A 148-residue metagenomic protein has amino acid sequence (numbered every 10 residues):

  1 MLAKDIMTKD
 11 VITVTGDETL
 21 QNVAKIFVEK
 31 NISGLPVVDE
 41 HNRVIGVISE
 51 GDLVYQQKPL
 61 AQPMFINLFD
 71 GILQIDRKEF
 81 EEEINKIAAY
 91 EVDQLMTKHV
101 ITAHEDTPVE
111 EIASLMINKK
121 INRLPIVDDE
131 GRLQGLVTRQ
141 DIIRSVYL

Functional and structural regions predicted by a protein language model:
M1-I26, I32, V37-E40, V44-I45 (+3 more regions): Bateman/CBS regulatory modules and CBS-like beta-alpha motifs in cytosolic regions of diverse proteins
D5, D52, D141: Ca2+-coordinating acidic residues in Ca2+-binding motifs
N31, E40-H41, Q57, K120: Short pre-active-site segment immediately N-terminal to redox-active cysteine/selenocysteine motifs in thiol-based
G46-D52, Q56-K58, E79-E82: N-terminal short leaders/motifs
G46-S49, L136-I142: Short hydrophobic beta-strand motif reused across regulatory alpha/beta modules
V54-F69, I143-L148: A short, polar/charged loop-to-alpha-helix boundary motif
K119-R123, R139-Y147: Gly/Ser-rich helix-loop-strand patches that form or flank binding pockets for ribonucleotide-derived cofactors
